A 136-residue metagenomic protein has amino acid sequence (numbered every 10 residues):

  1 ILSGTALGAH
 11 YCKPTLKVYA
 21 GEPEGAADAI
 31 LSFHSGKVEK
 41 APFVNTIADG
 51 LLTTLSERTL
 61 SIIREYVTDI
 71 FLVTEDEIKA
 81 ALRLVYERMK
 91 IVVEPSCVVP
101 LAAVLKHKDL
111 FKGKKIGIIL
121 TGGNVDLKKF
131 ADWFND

Functional and structural regions predicted by a protein language model:
I1-D136: PLP-dependent amino-acid enzyme catalytic core
